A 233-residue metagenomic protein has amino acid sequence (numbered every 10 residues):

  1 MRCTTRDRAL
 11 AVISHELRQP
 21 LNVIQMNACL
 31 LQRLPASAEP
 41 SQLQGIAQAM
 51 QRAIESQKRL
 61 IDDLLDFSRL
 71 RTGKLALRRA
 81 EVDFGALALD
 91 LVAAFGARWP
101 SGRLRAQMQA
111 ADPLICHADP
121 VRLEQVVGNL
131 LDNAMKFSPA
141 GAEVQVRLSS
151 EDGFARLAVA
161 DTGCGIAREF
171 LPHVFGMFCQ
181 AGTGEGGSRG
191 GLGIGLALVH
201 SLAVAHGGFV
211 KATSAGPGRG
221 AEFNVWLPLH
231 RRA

Functional and structural regions predicted by a protein language model:
M1-L30: Primarily the dimerization/phosphotransfer
R52-Q57: Short alpha-helical segment of the dimerization/phosphotransfer core of two-component systems
R78-A93, E124: A conserved beta-strand-to-alpha-helix junction within the catalytic ATP-binding
R78-D83, R103-L114: Conserved catalytic submotifs in the C-terminal HATPase_c
I166-F178: Short conserved segment of the HATPase_c
